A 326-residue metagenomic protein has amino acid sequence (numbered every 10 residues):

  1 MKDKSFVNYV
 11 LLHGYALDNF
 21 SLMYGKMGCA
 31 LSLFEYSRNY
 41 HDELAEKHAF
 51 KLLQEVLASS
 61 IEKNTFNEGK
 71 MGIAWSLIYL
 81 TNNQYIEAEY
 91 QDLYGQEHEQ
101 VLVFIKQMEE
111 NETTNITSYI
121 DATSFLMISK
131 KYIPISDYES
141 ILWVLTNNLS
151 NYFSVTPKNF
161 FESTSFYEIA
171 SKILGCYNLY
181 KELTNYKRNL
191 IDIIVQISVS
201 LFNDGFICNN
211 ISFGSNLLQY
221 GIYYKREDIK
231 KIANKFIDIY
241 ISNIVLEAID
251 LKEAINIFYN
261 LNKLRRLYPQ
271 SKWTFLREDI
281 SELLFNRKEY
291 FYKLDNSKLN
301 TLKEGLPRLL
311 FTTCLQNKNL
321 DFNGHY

Functional and structural regions predicted by a protein language model:
M1-S5, I128-N151, A170-I194, N210-Y326: Terminal, non-catalytic domain-edge segments
K2-G69, Y90, D295: Internal amphipathic alpha-helical repeat/solenoid segments
S5-H13, H48-V56, Q96-F104, W143-V155 (+2 more regions): Alpha-helical solenoid scaffolds in eukaryotic proteins
L17, S21, H41, I61 (+13 more regions): Structural signature of alpha-solenoid helical repeat scaffolds
E35-R38, W75, Y79-N82, S124-I128 (+3 more regions): Alpha-helical solenoid repeat architecture
L93-T117: Asp-box/WD-like beta-propeller blade repeats and closely related beta-sheet repeat scaffolds
N111-I133: Acidic/serine-rich, low-complexity amphipathic helices located in mid- to C-terminal regulatory regions
